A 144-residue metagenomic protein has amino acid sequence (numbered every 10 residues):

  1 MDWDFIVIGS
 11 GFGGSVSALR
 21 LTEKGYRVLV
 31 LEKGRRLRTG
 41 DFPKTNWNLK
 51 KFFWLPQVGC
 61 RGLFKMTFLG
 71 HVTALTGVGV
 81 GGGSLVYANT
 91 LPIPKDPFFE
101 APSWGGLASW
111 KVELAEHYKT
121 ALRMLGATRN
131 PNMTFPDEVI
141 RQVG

Functional and structural regions predicted by a protein language model:
M1-A101, V112: N-terminal glycine-rich phosphate/pyrophosphate-binding loop and immediately adjacent elements
V80, S84-G144: Rossmann-like flavin
